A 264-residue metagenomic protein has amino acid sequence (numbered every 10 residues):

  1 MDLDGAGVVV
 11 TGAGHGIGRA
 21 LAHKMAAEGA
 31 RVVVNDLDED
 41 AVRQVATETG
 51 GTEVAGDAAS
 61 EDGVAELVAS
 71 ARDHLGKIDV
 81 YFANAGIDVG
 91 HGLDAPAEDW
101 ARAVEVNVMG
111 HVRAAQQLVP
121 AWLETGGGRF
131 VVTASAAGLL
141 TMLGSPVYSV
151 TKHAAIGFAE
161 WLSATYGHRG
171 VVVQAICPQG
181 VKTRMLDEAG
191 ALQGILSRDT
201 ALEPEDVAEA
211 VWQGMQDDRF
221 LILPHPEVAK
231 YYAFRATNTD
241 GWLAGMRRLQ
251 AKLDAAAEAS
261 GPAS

Functional and structural regions predicted by a protein language model:
G7, G14-H15: Conserved glycine-rich cofactor-binding loop
E28, L140, W161-V171: Active-site-adjacent segment of SDR/Rossmann-fold oxidoreductases
E39-D40, G56-L67, A97: The beta1-alpha1 cofactor-binding region of Rossmann-like NAD(H)/NADP(H)-dependent oxidoreductases
I87-A101, E124, G144-V147: Conserved mid-core segment of classical short-chain dehydrogenase/reductases
A115, T151: Active-site helix of classical SDR
S135: Residue(s) in the substrate-gating loop at a strand-loop-helix junction that position the organic substrate next
A175, A191-Y231: C-terminal helical subdomain
